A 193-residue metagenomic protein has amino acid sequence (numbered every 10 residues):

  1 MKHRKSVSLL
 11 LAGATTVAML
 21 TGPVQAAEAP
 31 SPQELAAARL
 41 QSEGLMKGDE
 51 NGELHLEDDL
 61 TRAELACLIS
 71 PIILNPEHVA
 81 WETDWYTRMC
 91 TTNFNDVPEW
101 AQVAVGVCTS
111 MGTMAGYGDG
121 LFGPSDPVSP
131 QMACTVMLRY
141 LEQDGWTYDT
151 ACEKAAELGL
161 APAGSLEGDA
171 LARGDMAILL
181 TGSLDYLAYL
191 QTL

Functional and structural regions predicted by a protein language model:
K2-A36, S42-E43, K47-A66, S70-V103 (+2 more regions): Feature responds to low-complexity, polar/acidic, surface-exposed segments characteristic of secreted/exported proteins
C108: Histidine- and acidic-residue-rich, metal-dependent catalytic cores
L180-G182: Extracellular, beta-strand-rich glycan-interacting domains
